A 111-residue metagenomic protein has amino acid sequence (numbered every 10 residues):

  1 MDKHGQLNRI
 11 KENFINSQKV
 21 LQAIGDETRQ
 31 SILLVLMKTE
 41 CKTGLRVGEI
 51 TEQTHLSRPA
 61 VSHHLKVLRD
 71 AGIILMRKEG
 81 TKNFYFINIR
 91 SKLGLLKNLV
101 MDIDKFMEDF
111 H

Functional and structural regions predicted by a protein language model:
M1-S17, L34-K38, N88-H111: Amphipathic alpha-helical dimerization/coiled-coil segments that flank or bridge DNA-binding/regulatory modules
I15-S57, N83-K92: N-terminal helix-turn-helix DNA-binding core of bacterial DNA-binding proteins
L34, H63-H64: Base-recognition residues in the alpha-helical recognition helix of bacterial helix-turn-helix
T51-E52, H63, R69-D70: Alpha-helical residues within the helix-turn-helix
Q53, A71, D109-H111: A generic hydrophobic-segment detector
T54, L65, I103-D104: Short amphipathic alpha-helical/adjacent loop interface patches that line ligand and macromolecule-binding sites
A60: Residues in the helix-turn-helix
R69-E79, F86: Beta-hairpin "wing" of winged helix-turn-helix
